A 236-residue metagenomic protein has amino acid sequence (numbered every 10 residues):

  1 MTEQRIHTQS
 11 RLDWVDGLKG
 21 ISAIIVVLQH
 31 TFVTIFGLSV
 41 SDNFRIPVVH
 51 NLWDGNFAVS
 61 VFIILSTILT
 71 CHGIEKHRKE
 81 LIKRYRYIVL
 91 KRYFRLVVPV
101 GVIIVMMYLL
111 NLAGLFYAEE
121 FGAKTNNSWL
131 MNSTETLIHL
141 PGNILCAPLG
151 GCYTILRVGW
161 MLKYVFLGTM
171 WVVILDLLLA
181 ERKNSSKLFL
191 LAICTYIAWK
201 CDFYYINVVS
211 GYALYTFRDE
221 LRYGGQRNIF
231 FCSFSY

Functional and structural regions predicted by a protein language model:
M1-W14: Short, Lys/Arg-rich, polar N-terminal cytosolic tail immediately upstream of the first transmembrane signal-anchor
T2-E3, A58-R92, P99-E120: Juxtamembrane transmembrane-helix termini
I6, L52-W53, K79-E80, I197: Short loop/turn motifs at secondary-structure junctions and domain boundaries
D13-K76, V97-V100: Functionally critical transmembrane alpha-helices in membrane proteins and complexes, commonly lining
D16, I88, M161-K163: Short alpha-helical catalytic segment bearing the HExxH-like zincin motif of zinc-dependent metalloproteases
P47, V97, G101-F166, M170: Membrane-interface helix-loop-helix regions
V59-E75, M161-N184, F189-Y236: Specific transmembrane alpha-helix
K83-R95, T125-S128, G225-S235: Interfacial transmembrane-helix boundary/kink motif in multi-pass membrane proteins
